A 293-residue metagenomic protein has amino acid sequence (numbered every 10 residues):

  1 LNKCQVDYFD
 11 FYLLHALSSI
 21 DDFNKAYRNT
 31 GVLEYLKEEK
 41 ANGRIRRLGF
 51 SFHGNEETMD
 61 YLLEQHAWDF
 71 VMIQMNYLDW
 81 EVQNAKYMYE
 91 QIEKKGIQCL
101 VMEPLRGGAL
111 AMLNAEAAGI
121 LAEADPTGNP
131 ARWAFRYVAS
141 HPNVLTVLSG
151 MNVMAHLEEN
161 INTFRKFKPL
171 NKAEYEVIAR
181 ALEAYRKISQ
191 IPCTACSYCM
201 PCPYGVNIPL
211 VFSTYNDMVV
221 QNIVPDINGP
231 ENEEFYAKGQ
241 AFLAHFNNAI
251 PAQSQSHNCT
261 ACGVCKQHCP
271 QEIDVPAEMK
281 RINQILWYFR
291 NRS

Functional and structural regions predicted by a protein language model:
L1-M102, A115-A118, D125-P126, S140: Glycine/proline-rich, positively charged, aromatic-decorated active-site loop/lid region on the catalytic face
Q65-A67, K86-S293: Structured C-terminal cap/extension of enzyme domains
